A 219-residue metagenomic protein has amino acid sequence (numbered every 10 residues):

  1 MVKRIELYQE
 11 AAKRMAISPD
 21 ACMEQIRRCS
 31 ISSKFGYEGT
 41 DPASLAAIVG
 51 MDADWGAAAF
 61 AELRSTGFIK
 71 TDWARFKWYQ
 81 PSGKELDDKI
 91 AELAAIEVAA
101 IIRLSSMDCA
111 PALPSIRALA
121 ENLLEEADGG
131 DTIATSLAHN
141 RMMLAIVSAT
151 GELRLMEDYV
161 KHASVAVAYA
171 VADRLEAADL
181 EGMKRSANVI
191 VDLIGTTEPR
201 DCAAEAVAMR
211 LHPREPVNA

Functional and structural regions predicted by a protein language model:
M1-S106, V217-A219: Short linear motifs at protein or domain termini
K3, A134-A138, E181-G182: Short acidic alpha-helix initiation/capping motifs at coil-to-helix transition points, especially at protein N-termini
P19-C22, C29-S30, T40, Y79-A145 (+1 more regions): All-alpha effector-binding/dimerization core of bacterial HTH-type transcriptional repressors
E38, D72, T135-S136, L155-Y159 (+1 more regions): Short, hydrophobic secondary-structure boundary micro-motifs
S65-I69, H162-S164, L180: Mobile beta-alpha loop/short-helix "lid" or hinge segments that flank ligand
E92-S105, N140-A177: Hydrophobic, amphipathic alpha-helical faces that serve as interaction scaffolds
L119, K161-V165, E205-M209: Short acidic/histidine-centered micro-motifs embedded in hydrophobic/aromatic stretches that mark compact functional
V171-A219: C-terminal all-alpha effector/ligand-binding and dimerization domain of prokaryotic HTH-type transcriptional repressors
